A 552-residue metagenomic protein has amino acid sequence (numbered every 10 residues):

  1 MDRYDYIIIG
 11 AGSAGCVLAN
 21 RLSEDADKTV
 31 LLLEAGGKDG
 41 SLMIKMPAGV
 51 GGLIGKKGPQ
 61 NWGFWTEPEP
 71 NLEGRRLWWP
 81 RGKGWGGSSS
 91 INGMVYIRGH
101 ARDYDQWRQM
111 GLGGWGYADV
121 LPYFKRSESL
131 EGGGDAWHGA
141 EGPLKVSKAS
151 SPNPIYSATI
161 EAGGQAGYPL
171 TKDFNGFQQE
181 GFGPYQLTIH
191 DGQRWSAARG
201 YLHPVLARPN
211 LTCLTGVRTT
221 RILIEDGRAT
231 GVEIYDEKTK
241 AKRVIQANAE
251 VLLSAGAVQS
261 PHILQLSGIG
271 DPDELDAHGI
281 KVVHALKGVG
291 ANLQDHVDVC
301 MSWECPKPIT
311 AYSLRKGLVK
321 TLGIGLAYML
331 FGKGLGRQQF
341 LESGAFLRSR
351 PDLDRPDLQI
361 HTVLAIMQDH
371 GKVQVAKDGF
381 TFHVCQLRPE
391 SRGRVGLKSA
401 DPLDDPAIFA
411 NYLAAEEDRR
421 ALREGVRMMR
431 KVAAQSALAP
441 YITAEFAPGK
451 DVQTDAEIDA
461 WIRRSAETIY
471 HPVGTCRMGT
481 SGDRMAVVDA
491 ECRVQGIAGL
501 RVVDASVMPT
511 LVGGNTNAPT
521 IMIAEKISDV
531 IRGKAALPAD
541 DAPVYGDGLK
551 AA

Functional and structural regions predicted by a protein language model:
M1-A552: N-terminal redox-cofactor-binding region of secreted/periplasmic oxidoreductases
